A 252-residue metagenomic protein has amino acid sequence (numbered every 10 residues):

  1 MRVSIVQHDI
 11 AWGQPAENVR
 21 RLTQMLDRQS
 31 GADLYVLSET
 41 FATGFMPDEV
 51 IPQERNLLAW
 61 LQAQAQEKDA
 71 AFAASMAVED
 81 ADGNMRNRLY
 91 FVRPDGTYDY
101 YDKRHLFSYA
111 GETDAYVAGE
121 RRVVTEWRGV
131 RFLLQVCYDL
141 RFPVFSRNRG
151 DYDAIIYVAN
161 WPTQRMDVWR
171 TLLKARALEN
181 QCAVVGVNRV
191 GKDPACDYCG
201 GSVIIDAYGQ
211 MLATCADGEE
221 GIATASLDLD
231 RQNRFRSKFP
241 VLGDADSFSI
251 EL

Functional and structural regions predicted by a protein language model:
M1-I10, Q14, D102, V130-D139 (+1 more regions): Active-site-proximal beta-strand elements of phosphoester/diester hydrolases
R2, S30-G31, R131, D151: Short loop/turn motifs at secondary-structure junctions
D9-A11, F41, A77-V78, L106 (+4 more regions): Catalytic metal-binding/acid-base residues of hydrolase active sites
P15-A16, R20-P94, D99, T163-C182: Cys-nucleophile CN-hydrolase/nitrilase-fold catalytic domain and related Cys-dependent amidase chemistry that acts on
E54-A73, R141-E220: CN hydrolase (nitrilase-like) catalytic-core segments centered on the catalytic cysteine and neighboring Lys/Glu
D80-G150, Q164-T171, R234-V241, E251: Active-site catalytic loop in hydrolytic enzyme cores
Y100, V124-E126, R189-L252: C-terminal beta-strand edge segments of enzyme domains
